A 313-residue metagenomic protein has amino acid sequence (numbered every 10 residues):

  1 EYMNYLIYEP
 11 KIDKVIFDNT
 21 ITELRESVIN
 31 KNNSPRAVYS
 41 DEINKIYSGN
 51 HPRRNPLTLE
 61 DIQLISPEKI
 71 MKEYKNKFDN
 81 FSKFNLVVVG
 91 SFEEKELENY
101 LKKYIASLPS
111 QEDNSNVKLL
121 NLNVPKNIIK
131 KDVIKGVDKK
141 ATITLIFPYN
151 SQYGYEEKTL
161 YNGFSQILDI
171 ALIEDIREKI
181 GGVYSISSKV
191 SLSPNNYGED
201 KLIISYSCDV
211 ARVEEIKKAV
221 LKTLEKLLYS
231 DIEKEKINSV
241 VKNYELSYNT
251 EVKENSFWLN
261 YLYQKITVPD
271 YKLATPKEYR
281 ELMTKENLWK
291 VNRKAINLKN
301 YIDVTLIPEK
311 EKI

Functional and structural regions predicted by a protein language model:
E1-N114, I180, S185-I313: Charge-rich, well-structured scaffold segments of protease-associated domains
D113-A171: His/Glu-based metal-binding/catalytic segments typifying zinc-dependent metallopeptidases
